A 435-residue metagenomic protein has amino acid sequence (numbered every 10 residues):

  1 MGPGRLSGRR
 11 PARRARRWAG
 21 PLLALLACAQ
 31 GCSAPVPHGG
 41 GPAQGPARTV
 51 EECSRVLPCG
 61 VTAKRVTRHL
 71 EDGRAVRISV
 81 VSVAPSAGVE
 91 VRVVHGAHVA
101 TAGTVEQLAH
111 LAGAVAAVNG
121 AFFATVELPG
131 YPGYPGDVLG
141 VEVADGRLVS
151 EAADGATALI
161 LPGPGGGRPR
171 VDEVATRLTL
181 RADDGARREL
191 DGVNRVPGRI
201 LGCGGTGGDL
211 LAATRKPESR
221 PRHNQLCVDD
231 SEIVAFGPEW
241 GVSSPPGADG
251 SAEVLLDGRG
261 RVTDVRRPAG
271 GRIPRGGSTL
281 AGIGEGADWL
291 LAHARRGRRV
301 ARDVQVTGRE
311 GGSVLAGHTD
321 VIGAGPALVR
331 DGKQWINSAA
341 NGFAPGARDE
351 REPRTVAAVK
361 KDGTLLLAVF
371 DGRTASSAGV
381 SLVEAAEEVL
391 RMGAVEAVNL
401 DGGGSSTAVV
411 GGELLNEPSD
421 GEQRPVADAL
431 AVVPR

Functional and structural regions predicted by a protein language model:
G2-R9, A15-L23, C28-R435: Gly/Ser/Thr/Pro-rich low-complexity, intrinsically disordered segments
